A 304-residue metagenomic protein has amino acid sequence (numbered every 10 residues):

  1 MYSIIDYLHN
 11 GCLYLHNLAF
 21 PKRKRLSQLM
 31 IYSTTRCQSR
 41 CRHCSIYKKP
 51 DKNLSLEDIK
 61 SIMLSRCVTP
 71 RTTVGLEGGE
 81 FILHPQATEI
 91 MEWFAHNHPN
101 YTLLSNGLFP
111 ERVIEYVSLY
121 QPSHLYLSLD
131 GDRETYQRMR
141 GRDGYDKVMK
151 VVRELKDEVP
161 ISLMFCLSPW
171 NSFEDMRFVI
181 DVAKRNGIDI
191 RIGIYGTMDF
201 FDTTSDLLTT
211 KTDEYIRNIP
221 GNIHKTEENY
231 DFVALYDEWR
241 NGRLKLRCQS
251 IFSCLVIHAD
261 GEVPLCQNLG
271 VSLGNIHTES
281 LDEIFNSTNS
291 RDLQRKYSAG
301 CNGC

Functional and structural regions predicted by a protein language model:
Y2-S123: Conserved alpha-helical substructure of the radical SAM core
C12-F20, K24-S27, H43, K245 (+2 more regions): Flexible mid-to-C-terminal extensions adjoining Fe-S/redox cofactors in radical SAM and related proteins
I31, T35-Q38, G242, R295-S298: Processing junctions and N-termini across compartments
Y32, L54, S123-I276: Radical SAM enzyme [4Fe-4S]-AdoMet core and its adjacent flexible, acidic and glycine-rich loops/tails across
S45, M63, I114-V117, M139-R140 (+3 more regions): Short, flexible helix/strand-to-coil boundary loops that buttress conserved ligand/catalytic motifs in alpha/beta
E57-L64, E89-E92, H96, E115 (+7 more regions): Replace "anionic and nucleotidyl ligands
R71, P99, P160, I188 (+2 more regions): Generic structural signal for secondary-structure transition and capping sites
